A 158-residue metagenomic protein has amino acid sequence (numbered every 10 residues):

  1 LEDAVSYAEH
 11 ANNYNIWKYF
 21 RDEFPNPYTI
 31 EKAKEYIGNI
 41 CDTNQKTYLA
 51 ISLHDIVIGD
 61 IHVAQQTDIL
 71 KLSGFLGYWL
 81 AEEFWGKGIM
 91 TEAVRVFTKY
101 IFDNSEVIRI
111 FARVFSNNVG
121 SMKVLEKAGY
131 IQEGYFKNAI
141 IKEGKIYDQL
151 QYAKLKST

Functional and structural regions predicted by a protein language model:
L1-V5, H10-Y14, Y48-T158: Acyl-donor (CoA/ACP) binding surface of acyl/acetyltransferases
N13-I16, P25, D42, S157: Residue-level marker of structural boundaries
N15-I37: Conserved GNAT-fold acetyl-CoA-binding loop/helix
K18, N44-T47: Amphipathic alpha-helical interaction segments
Y36-N39, A139: Short, P/G- and charge-enriched loop/turn segments at secondary-structure junctions
N39-Q45, Y130: Short loop/turn motifs at secondary-structure junctions and domain boundaries
